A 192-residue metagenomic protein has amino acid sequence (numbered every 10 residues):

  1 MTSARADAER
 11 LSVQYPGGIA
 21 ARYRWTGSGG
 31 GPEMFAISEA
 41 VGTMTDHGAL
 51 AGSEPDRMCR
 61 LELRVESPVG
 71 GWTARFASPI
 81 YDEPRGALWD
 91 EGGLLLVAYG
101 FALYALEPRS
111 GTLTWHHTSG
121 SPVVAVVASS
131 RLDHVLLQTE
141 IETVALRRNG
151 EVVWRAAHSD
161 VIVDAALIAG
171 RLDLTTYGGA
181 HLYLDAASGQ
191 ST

Functional and structural regions predicted by a protein language model:
T2-G86: Terminal domain-start segments
R22-R24, P32-A40, H47, R75-G92 (+2 more regions): Repeated scaffold domains used in trafficking and secretory/extracellular systems, primarily beta-propellers
C59-I80, L113-S119, R147, E151-H158 (+1 more regions): Aromatic (tryptophan-biased) beta-strands that constitute blades/sheets of beta-rich domains
L88-H117: Extracellular-facing segments of soluble proteins and assemblies that are Gly/Ser/Thr-biased and enriched in aromatics
E91-G92, Y99-F101, R131, T139-I141 (+3 more regions): Short loop/turn segments that connect beta-strands within the blades of beta-propeller domains, predominantly WD40
E107-P108, L146-R148, D185: Structural recognition of the beta-propeller blade-terminating site
D164-T192: Acidic, small-residue rich beta-repeat scaffolds with periodic aromatic anchors
